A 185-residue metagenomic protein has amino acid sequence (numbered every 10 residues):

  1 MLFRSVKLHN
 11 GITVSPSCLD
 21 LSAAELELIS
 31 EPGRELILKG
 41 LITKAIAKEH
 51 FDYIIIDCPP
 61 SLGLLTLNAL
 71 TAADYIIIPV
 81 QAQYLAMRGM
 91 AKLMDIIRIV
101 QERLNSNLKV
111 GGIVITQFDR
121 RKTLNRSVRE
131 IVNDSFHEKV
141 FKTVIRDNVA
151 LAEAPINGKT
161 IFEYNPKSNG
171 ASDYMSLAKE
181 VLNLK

Functional and structural regions predicted by a protein language model:
M1-E49, L104, A154-I156: P-loop/Walker-type NTP enzyme "switch/lid" segment
V14, V140-V144, I161: Conserved beta-strand scaffold positions in the cores of enzyme catalytic domains, especially in NTP/NDP-utilizing
S17, T143, D147, P166: Active-site donor-binding loop signature of nucleotide-sugar glycosyltransferases
E31, A86-G89, G170: Short, conserved glycine- and acidic-residue-centered signature motifs in active-site or ligand-binding loops
I37, K92, D173: Charged catalytic carboxylate motif
A47-V149: Conserved catalytic-core segment of NTP-binding enzymes
P155-D173: C-terminal boundary of histidine-terminating zinc-finger modules
S176-K185: C-terminal alpha-helix
